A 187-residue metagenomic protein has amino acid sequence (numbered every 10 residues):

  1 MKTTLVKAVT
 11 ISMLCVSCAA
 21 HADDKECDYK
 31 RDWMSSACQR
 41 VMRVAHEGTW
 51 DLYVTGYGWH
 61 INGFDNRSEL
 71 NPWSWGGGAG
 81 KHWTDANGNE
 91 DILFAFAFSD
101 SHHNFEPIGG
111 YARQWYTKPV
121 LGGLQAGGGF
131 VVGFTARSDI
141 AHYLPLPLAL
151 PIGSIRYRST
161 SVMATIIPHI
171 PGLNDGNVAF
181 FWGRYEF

Functional and structural regions predicted by a protein language model:
S17-A19: N-terminal signal peptide c-region/cleavage motif recognized by signal peptidases
A22-W83: Short glycine/proline- and aromatic-enriched beta-strand/turn motifs that initiate or cap beta-hairpins
R40-G48, T84-E90, Y116-G127: Short loop/turn motifs that connect adjacent beta-strands in outer-membrane beta-barrel proteins
G48-V54, D91-L93, L124-F130, V162-A164 (+1 more regions): Transmembrane beta-strands of outer-membrane beta-barrel proteins
V54, G77-K81, A95, G109-W115 (+3 more regions): Residues on the lipid-exposed face of transmembrane beta-strands in outer-membrane beta-barrel proteins
G58-H60, G176-F187: Outer-membrane beta-barrel "beta-signal"
F64-N71, N87, A97-I108, F134-L146 (+1 more regions): Solvent-exposed loop/turn segments connecting transmembrane beta-strands in outer-membrane beta-barrel proteins
I92-A112, K118-L121: Mid-length scaffold segments of soluble, non-membrane domains
